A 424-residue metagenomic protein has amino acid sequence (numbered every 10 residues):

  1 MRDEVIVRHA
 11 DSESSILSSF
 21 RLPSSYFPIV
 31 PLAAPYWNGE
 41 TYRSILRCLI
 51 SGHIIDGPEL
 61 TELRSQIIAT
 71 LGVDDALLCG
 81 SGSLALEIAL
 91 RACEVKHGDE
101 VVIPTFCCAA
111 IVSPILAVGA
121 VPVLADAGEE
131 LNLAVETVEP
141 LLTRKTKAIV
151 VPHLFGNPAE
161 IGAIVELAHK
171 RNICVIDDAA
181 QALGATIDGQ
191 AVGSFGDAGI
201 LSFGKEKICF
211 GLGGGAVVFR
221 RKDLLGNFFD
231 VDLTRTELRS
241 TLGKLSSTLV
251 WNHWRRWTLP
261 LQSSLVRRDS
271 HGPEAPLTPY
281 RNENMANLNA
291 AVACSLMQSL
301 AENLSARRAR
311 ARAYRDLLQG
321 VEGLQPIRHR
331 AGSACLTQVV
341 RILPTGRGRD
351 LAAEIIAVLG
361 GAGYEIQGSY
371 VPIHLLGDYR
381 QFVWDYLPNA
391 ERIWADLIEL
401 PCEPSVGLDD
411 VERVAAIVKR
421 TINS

Functional and structural regions predicted by a protein language model:
M1-A92, K96, H169, D410-R413 (+1 more regions): Conserved PLP-binding active-site segment in aminotransferase class I/II-type PLP enzymes
T61-S65, V73-A76, A148-P152, T186 (+1 more regions): PLP-dependent aminotransferase class I/II
A89-L142, L351, L359: Conserved PLP-anchoring active-site segment centered on the Schiff-base-forming lysine
V118, K170-R171, A362: Helix C-cap/helix->beta junction micro-motif
E130-N227, E399, E403: Active-site phosphate-binding strand-loop segment of PLP-dependent enzymes
